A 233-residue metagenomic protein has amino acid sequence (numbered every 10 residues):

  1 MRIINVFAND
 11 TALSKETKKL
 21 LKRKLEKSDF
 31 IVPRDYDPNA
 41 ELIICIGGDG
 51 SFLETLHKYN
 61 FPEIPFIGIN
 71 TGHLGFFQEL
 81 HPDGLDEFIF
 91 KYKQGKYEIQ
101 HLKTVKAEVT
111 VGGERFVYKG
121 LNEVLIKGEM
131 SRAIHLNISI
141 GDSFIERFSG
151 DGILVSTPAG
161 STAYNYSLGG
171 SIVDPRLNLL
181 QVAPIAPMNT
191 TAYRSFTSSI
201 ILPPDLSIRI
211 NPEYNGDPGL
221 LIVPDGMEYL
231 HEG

Functional and structural regions predicted by a protein language model:
M1-D37, G75-I153, T162-G233: Catalytic phosphate-donor-binding core of small-molecule kinases
S14, F52-L53: Short, well-ordered alpha-helical microsegments
D37-I44: Short acidic/histidine-rich motifs immediately flanking catalytic phosphotransfer sites in two-component signaling
C45-D49, K58: N-terminal glycine-rich "phosphate-gripper" loop used for MgATP/nucleotide binding and carboxylate activation
G48-S51, G72-L74, A159-S161: Short glycine-rich anion-binding loops that position phosphate/pyrophosphate groups of nucleotides and phosphorylated
E63-P65: Proline-centered loop/turn at the N-terminus of a beta-strand
I67-I69: Generic beta-sheet signal
V155-T157: Conserved mixed alpha/beta catalytic, RNA-binding, or beta-rich assembly cores of soluble enzyme, regulatory
